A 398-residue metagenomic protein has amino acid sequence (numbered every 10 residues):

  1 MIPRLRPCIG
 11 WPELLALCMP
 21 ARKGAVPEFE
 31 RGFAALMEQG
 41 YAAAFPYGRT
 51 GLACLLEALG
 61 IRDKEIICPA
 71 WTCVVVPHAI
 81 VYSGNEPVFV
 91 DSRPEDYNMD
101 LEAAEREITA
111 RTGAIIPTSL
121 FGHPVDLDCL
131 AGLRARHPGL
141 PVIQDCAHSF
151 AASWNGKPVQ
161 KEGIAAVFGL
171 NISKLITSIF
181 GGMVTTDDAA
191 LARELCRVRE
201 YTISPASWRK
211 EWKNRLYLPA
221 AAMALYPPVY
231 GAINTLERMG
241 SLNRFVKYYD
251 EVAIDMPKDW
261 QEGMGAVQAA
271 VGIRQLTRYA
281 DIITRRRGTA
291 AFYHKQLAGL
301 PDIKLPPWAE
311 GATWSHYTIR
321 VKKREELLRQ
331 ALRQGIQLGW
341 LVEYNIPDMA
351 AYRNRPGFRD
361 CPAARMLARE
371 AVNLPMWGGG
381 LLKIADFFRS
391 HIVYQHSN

Functional and structural regions predicted by a protein language model:
M1-R62, S83, I108, D255 (+3 more regions): Conserved PLP-binding active-site segment in aminotransferase class I/II-type PLP enzymes
P27-G32, L36-A43, I115-T118, L127 (+2 more regions): PLP-dependent aminotransferase class I/II
E57-S153: PLP-dependent aminotransferase-like
N98-A104, G156-A166, K383, F387-V393: A short alpha/beta connector and helix-capping loop motif
P141-I143, A165, A371-N373: Structural preference for beta-strand elements that scaffold enzyme active sites
Q144-S178, R193: Conserved active-site segment immediately N-terminal to the catalytic lysine that forms the internal aldimine
F168-G169, M183-D188, P219: Short beta-strand-to-turn element immediately C-terminal to the catalytic PLP-Schiff-base lysine in fold type I
